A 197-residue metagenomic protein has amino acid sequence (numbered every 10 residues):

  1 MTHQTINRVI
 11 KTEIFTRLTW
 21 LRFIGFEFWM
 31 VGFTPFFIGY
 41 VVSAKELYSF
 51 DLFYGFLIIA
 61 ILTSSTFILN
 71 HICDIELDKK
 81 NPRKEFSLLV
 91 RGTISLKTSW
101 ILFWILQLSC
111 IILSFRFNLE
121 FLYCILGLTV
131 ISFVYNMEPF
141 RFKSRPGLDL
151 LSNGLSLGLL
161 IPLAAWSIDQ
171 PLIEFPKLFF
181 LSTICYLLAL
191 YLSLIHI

Functional and structural regions predicted by a protein language model:
I6-V31, K84-W100, V134-L159: Interhelical loop and helix-boundary elements at the membrane-water interface of polytopic inner-membrane proteins
F23, F53-Y54, K97-W104, L119 (+3 more regions): Alpha-helical transmembrane segments of integral membrane proteins
F33-I38, V42-C73, C110, F121-F133 (+1 more regions): Membrane-embedded alpha-helical segments that form the functional core of polytopic membrane enzymes, especially those
A44-L47, I75-E76, F115-L119, M137-S144 (+1 more regions): Transmembrane helix-loop junctions in multipass membrane proteins, especially transporters and channels
I75-L126: Multi-pass membrane catalytic core of lipid/isoprenoid biosynthesis enzymes
E85-F86, Q107-F115, L150-I161, P176-Y186: Juxtamembrane/interfacial segments around transmembrane helices
L160-P171: Hydrophobic alpha-helical transmembrane segments in multi-pass integral membrane proteins
I195-I197: Conserved small/polar residues in nucleotide/adenosyl-binding loops
